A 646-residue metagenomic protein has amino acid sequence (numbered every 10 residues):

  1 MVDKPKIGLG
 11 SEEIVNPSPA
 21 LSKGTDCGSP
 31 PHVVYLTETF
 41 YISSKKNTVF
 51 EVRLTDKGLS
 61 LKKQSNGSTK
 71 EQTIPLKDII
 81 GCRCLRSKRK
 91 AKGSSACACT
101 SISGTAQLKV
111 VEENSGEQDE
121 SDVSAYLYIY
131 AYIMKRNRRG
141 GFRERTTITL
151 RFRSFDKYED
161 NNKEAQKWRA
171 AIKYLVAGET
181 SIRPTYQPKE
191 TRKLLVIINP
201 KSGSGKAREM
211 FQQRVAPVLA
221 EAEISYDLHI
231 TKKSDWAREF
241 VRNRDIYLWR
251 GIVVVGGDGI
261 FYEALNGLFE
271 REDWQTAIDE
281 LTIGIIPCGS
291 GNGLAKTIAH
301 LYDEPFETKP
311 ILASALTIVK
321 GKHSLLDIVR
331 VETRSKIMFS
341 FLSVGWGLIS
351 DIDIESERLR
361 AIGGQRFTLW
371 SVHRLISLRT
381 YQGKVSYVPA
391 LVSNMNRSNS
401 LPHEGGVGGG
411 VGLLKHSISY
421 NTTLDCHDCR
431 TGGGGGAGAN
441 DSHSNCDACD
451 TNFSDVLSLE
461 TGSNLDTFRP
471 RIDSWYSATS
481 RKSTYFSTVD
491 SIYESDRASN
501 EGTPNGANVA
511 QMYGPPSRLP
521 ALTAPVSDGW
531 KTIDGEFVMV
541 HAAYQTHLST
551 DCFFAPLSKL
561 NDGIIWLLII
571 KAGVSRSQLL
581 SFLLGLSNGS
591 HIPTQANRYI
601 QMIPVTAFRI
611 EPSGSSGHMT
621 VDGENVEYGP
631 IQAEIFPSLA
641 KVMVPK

Functional and structural regions predicted by a protein language model:
V2-V255, Y262, N266, D273: ATP/NTP phosphate-donor binding region
P30-K46, R53-S65, T73-K77, L175-S181 (+15 more regions): Eukaryotic beta-rich interaction modules
T48-F50, T55-K57, K70-D78, V123-L127 (+14 more regions): Core residues of folded domains in eukaryotic genome-function proteins
K57-S60, N66-G67, G81, M134-R136 (+12 more regions): Conserved beta-strand elements of beta-rich interaction domains across eukaryotes, especially beta-propellers
Y128-Y132, K531-M539, Q545-S558, W566 (+1 more regions): Non-catalytic interaction/regulatory modules that flank or connect domains
K157, N162, Q166, A170 (+1 more regions): Generic C-terminus detector
A207-E209, T231-K233, E239, I246-Y247 (+2 more regions): Catalytic core of DAGKc-family lipid kinases
G321, S371-Q382, P516, H547-S549 (+1 more regions): Catalytic phosphate-donor-binding core of small-molecule kinases
